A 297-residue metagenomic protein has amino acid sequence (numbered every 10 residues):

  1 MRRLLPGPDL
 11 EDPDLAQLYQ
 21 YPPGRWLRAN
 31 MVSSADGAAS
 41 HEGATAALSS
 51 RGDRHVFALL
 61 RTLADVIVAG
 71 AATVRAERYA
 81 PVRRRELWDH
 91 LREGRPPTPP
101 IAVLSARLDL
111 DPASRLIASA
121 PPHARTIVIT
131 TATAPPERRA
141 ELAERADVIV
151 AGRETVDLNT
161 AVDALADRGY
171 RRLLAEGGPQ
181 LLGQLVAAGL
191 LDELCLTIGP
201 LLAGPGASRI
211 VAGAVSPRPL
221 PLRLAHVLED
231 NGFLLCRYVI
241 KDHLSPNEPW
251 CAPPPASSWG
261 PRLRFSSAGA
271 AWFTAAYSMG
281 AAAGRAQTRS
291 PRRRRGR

Functional and structural regions predicted by a protein language model:
M1-P253, L263, R293-R297: Enzymes that bind and transform nitrogen-containing heteroaromatic metabolites
N247-E248, A252, A256, M279-G284: N-terminal compositionally biased or targeting/leader segments
